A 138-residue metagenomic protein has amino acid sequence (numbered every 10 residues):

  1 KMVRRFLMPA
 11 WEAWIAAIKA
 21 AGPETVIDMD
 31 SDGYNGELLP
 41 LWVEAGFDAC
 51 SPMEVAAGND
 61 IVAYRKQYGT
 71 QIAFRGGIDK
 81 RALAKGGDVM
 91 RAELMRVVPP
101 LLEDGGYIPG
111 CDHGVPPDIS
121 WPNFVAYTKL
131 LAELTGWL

Functional and structural regions predicted by a protein language model:
K1-L138: Active-site loop segments of alpha/beta catalytic cores
